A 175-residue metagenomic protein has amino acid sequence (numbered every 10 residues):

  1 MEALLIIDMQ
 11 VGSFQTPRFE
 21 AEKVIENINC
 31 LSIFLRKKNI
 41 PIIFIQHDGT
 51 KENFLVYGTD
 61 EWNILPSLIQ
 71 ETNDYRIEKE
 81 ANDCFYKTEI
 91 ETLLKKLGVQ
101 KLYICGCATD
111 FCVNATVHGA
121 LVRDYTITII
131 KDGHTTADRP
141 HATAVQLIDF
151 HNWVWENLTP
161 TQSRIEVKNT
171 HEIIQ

Functional and structural regions predicted by a protein language model:
A3, C30-I33, L55-Q175: Active-site-adjacent betaalpha module
L4-F14: Metal-dependent nucleic-acid phosphoesterase active-site entry motif
Q10, D48-G49, A108, H134: Catalytic metal-binding/acid-base residues of hydrolase active sites
S13-T16, T50-N53, A137-R139: A short acidic, helix-capping loop that chelates divalent metal ions and anchors anionic groups
P17-D48: A short alpha/beta connector and helix-capping loop motif
H47-K51, E61: Glycine-rich, small/polar surface segments that engage phosphate groups of diverse ligands
